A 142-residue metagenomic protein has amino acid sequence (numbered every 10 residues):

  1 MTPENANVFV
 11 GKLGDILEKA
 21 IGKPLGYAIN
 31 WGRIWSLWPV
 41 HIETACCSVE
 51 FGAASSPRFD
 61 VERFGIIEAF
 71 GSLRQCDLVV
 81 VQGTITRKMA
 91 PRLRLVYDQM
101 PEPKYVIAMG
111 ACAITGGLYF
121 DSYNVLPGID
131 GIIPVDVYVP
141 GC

Functional and structural regions predicted by a protein language model:
M1-S72, M100-K104, F120, V125-L126 (+1 more regions): Iron-sulfur (Fe-S) cluster-binding modules
C46-C47, C76, C112: Generic recognition of cysteine residues
A53-A54, Q75-G83: Short, basic, glycine/proline-bearing loop/turn elements
R63, V81, I85-A90, R94-D98 (+3 more regions): Metallocofactor- and cofactor-centric catalytic cores in central/energy metabolism, strongly enriched
